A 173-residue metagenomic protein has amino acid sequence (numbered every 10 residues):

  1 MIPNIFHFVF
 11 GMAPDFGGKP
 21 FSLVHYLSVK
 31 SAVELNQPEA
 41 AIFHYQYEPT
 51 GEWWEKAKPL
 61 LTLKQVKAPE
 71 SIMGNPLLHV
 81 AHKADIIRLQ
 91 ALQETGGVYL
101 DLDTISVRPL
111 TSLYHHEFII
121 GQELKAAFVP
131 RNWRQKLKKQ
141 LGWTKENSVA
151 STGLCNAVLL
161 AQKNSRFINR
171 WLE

Functional and structural regions predicted by a protein language model:
M1, F128-V149: Membrane-proximal basic amphipathic "stem/tether" segments
M1-E70, K163: N-terminal anchoring/stem segment of glycosyltransferases
M12-A13, T152-L154, E173: Flexible glycine/proline-enriched surface loops and loop-helix/loop-strand junctions
F16, P76-L78, W143-N147, V158 (+1 more regions): Active-site rim elements
W53-E55, N75-P76, T111-H115: Short secondary-structure transition/capping segments
A68-L78: An acidic/histidine-cluster motif and surrounding catalytic segment that typifies divalent-metal-assisted enzyme active
V80-W133, A150-G153, V158-A161: GT-A fold catalytic core of metal-dependent nucleotide-sugar glycosyltransferases, centered on the diacidic
S165-E173: Catalytic core and acceptor-binding pocket of nucleotide-sugar-dependent glycosyltransferases
